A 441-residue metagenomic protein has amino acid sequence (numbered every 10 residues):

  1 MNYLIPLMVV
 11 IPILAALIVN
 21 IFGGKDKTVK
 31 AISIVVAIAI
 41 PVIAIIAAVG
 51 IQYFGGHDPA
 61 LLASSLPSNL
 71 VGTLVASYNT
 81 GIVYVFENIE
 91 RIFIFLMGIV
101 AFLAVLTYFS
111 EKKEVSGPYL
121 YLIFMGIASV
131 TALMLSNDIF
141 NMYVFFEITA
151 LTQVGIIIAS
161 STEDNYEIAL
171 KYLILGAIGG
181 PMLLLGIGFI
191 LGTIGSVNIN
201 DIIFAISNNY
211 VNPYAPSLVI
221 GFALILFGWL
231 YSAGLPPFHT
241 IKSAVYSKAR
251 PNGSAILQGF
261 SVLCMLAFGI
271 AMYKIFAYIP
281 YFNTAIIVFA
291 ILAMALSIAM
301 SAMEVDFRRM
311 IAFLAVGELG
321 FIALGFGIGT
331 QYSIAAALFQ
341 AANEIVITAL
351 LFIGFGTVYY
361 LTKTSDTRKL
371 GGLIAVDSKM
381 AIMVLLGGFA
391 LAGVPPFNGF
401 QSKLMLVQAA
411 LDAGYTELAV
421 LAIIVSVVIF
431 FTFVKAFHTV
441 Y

Functional and structural regions predicted by a protein language model:
M1-I11, F86-M97, I139-T152, L218-Y231 (+2 more regions): Structural signature of hydrophobic alpha-helical transmembrane segments
M1-L7, L14-Y121, F204: Transmembrane helix-loop-helix hairpins at membrane boundaries of multipass inner-membrane proteins
A16-N20, I45, V105-L106, A128-L135 (+7 more regions): Alpha-helical transmembrane segments of multipass membrane proteins
K27, Y121, M125, S129-S217 (+2 more regions): Alpha-helical multi-pass transmembrane bundles of energy-transducing inner-membrane proteins
T28-I32, I168-K171, K248-G259, S365-A381 (+1 more regions): Membrane-interface alpha-helices at helix entry/exit sites of multi-pass transporters
S207, Y246, Y273, A323-Y332 (+1 more regions): Interfacial segments of multi-pass membrane proteins
A223-V288, A312, K379, N398: Short helix-boundary/re-entrant hairpin motifs in multi-pass inner-membrane proteins
P236, T348-G354, A413, E417-Y441: Predominantly late transmembrane helices and immediately cytosolic-facing juxtamembrane segments
